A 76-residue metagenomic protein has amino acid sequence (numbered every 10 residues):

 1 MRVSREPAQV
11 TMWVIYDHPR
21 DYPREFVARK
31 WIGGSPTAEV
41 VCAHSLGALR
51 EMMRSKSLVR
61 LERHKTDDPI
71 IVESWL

Functional and structural regions predicted by a protein language model:
M1-V3, V14, C42-A48: N-terminal start-of-chain detector that recognizes signal peptides and the immediate post-cleavage beginning
V3-A8, W13-P19: Cysteine-centric segments in proteins
H18-P36: Short aromatic-glycine-(Arg/Gly/Cys) micro-motifs in beta-strand/loop hairpins
E39-H64: A short, charged, amphipathic alpha-helix used as a generic interaction element across diverse proteins
V59-L76: Short, mixed-charge low-complexity intrinsically disordered segments
